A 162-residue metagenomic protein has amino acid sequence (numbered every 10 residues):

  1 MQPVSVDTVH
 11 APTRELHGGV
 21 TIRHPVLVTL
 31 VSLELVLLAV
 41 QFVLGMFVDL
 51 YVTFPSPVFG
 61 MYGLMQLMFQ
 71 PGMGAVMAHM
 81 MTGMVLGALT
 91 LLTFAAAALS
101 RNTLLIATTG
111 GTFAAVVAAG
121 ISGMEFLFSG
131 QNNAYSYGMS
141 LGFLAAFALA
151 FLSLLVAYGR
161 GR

Functional and structural regions predicted by a protein language model:
Q2-R162: Polytopic transmembrane helical bundles with strong interfacial aromatic enrichment
